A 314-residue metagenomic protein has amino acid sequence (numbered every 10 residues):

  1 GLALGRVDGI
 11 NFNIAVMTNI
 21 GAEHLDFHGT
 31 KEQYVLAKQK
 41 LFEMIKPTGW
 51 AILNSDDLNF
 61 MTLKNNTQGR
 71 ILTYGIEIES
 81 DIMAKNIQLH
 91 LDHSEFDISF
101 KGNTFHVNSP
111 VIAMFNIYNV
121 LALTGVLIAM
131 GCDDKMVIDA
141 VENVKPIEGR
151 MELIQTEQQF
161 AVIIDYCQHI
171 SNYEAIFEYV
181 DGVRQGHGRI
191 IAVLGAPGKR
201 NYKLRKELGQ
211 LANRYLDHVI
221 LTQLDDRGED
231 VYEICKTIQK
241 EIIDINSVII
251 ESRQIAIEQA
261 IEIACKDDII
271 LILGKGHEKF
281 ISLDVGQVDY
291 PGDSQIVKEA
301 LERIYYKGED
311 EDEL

Functional and structural regions predicted by a protein language model:
G1-L4, F60-M61, N172-Y173, I257-E258: Short, well-ordered alpha-helical microsegments
A3-L4, N11-V162, Q239-I243, V248: Acidic, Mg2+-coordinating active-site environments of NTP-dependent enzymes
L4-G5, F280: SF2 helicase motor core recognition
R6-D8, M83-K85, V231-I234, D284: Short secondary-structure transition/capping segments
D8-N11, Y305: Short, flexible loop motifs at catalytic/binding sites
Q68, G125-K135, D139-G149, L153-L314: ATP-dependent carboxylate-amine ligase
